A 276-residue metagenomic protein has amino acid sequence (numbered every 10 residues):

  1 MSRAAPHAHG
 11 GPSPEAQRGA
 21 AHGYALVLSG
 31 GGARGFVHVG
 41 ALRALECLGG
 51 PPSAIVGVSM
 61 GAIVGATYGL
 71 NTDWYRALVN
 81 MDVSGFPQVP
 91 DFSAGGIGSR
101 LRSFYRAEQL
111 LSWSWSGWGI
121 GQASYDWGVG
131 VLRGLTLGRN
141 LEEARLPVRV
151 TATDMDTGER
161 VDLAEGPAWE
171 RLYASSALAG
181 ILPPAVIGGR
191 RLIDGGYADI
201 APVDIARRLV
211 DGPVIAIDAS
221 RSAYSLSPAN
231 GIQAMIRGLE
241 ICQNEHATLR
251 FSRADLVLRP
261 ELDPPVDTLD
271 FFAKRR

Functional and structural regions predicted by a protein language model:
M1-V58, A66-R276: Patatin-like phospholipase
